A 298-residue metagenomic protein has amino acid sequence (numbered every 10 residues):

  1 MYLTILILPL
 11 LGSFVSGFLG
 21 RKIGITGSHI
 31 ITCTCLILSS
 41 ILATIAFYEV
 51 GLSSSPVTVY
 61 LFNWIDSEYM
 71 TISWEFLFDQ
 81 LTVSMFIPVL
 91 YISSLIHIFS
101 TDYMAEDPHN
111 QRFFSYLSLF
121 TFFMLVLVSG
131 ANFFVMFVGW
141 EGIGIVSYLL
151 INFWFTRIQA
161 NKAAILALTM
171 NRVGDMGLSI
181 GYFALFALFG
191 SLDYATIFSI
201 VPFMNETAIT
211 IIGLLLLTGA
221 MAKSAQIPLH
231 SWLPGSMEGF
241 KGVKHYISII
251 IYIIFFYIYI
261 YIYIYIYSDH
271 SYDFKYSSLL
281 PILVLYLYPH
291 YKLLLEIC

Functional and structural regions predicted by a protein language model:
M1-Y259, I266-C298: ...captures the hydrophobic TM-helix bundle architecture rather than a specific catalytic motif, and can also fire on
